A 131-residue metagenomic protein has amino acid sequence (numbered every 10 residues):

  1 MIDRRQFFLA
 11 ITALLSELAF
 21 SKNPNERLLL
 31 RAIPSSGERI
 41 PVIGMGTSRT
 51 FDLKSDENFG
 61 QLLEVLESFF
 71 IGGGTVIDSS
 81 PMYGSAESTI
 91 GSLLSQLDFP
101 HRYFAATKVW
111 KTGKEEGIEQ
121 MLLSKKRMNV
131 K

Functional and structural regions predicted by a protein language model:
M1-L15: N-terminal secretory signal peptides and thylakoid transit peptides that target proteins across membranes
L18-T47: C-terminal segment of N-terminal export signals and the immediately downstream linker at the start of the mature
L30, L66, E87, G91 (+1 more regions): Generic structural signal for well-ordered alpha-helices, preferentially at hydrophobic/aromatic core positions
I33, M45, I77, I90 (+1 more regions): Conserved, mostly hydrophobic/aromatic
P34-G37, G91-P100, S124-N129: Acidic (Asp/Glu)-rich catalytic clusters
S48-F59, K108-K114: Active-site mouth loops of central-metabolism enzymes
D78-L93: Glycine-rich, proline-tolerant flexible connector loops at the mouths of alpha/beta enzymes
E115-K131: Glycine/proline-rich, positively charged, aromatic-decorated active-site loop/lid region on the catalytic face
